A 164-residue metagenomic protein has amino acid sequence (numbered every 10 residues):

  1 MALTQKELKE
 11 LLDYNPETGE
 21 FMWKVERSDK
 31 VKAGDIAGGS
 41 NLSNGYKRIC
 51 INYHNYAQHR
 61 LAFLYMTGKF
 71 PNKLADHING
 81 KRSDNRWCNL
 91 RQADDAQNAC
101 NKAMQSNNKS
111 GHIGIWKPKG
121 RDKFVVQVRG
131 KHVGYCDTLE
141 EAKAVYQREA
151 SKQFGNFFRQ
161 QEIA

Functional and structural regions predicted by a protein language model:
M1-K47, I51: Short helix-coil boundary/hinge micro-motifs
L11, P16, E26-R27, C50-Q127: Short, cationic Gly/His-enriched loop motifs
W23, A57, G134-Y135: A sequence-level detector of short linear motifs
M66-T67, A150-F154: Short amphipathic alpha-helical signal-transduction/dimerization elements
A93-A99, Q105-N107, L139, Q153-A164: Extended, polar beta-sheet/loop recognition surfaces of beta-rich domains that mediate binding to diverse ligands
R129-E140: A short, exposed loop/beta-hairpin motif centered on an aromatic-Gly-Thr core
L139-A150: J-domain helical core
